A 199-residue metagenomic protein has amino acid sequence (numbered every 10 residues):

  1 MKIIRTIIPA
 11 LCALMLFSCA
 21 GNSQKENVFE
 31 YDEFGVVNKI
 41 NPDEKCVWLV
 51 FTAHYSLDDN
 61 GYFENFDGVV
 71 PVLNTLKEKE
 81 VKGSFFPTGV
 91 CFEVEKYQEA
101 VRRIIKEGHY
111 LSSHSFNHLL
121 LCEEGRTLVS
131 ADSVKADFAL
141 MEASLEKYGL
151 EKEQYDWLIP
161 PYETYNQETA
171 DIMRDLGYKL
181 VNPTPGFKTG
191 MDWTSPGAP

Functional and structural regions predicted by a protein language model:
K2-P9, M15-G68, E78: N-terminal pre-catalytic segment of deacetylase/amide-hydrolase enzymes
C12-A13, L121: Enrichment for repetitive, rod-forming helical segments
C46, Y55-D59, L73, K77-A198: Metal-dependent polysaccharide deacetylase catalytic core of the NodB/CE4 family, i.e., the active-site-bearing domain
